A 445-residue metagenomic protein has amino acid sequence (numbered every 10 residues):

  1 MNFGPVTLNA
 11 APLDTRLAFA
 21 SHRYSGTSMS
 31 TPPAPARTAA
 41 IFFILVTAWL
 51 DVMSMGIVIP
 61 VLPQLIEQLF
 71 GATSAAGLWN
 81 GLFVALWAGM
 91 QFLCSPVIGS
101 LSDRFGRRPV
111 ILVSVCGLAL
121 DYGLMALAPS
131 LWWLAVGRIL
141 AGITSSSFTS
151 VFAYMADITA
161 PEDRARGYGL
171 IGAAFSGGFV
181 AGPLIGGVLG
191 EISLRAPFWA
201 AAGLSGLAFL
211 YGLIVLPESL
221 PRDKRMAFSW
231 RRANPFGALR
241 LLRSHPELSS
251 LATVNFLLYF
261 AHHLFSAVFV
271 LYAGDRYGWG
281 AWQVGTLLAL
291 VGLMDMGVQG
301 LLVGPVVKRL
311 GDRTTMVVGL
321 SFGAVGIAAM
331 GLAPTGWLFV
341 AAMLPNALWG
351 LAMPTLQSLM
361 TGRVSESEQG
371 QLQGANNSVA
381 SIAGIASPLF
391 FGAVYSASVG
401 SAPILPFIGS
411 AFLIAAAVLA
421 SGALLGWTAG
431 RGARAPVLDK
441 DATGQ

Functional and structural regions predicted by a protein language model:
S30-T38, P217-V254, R276, G444-Q445: Juxtamembrane intracellular "pre-TM" segments in multi-pass secondary transporters
P60-G77, A267-V284: Short amphipathic helix-loop junctions that connect adjacent transmembrane helices in Major Facilitator Superfamily/SLC
F92-P129: Conserved MFS/SLC helix-loop-helix module at the cytosolic interface between two early adjacent transmembrane helices
C94-G106, V298-D312: Helix-to-loop junctions at the C-terminal end of transmembrane segments in multipass secondary transporters
V136-S176: Cytoplasmic helix-loop-helix junction between adjacent transmembrane helices in 12-TM secondary transporters
G190-G203, A393-A417: A membrane-interface helix-boundary motif in multi-pass transporters
F209-V215, L413-Q445: Multi-pass alpha-helical transporter architecture, strongest for 12-TM Major Facilitator/SLC carriers used
R313-L356: C-terminal transmembrane helical hairpin of 12-TM major facilitator-type secondary transporters
